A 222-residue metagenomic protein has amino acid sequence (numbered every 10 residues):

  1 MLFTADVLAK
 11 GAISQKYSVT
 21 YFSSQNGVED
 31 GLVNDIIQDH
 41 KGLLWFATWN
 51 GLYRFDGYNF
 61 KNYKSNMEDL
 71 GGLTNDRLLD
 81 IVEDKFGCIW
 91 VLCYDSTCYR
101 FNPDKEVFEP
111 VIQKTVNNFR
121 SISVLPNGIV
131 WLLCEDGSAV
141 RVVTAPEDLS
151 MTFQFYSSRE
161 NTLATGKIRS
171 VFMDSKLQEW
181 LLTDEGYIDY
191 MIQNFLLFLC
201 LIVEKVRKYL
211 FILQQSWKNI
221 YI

Functional and structural regions predicted by a protein language model:
M1-I222: Carboxylate-rich, polar loop motifs that coordinate divalent cations or form catalytic acidic clusters
